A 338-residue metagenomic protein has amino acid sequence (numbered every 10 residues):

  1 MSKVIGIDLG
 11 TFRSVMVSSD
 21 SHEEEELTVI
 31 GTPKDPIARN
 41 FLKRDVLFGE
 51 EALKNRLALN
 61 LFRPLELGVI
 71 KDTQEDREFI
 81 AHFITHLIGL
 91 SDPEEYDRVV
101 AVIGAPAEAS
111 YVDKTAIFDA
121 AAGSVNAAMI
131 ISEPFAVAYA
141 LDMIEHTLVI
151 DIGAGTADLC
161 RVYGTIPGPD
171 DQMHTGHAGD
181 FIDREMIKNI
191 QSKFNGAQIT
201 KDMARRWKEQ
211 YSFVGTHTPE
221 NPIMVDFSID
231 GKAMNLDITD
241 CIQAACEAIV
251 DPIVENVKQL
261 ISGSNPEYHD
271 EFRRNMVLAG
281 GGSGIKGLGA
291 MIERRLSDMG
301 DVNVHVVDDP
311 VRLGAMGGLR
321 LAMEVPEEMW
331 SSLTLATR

Functional and structural regions predicted by a protein language model:
M1-E26, I30-N40, V46, E50-I152 (+4 more regions): Nucleotide/phosphate-binding catalytic cleft detector across ATP-hydrolyzing and phosphate-transferring enzymes
G155: Short glycine-rich anion-binding loops that position phosphate/pyrophosphate groups of nucleotides and phosphorylated
D158: Positively charged, low-complexity, intrinsically disordered RNA-binding extensions
L313-G314: Repeat-based blade/solenoid architectures
